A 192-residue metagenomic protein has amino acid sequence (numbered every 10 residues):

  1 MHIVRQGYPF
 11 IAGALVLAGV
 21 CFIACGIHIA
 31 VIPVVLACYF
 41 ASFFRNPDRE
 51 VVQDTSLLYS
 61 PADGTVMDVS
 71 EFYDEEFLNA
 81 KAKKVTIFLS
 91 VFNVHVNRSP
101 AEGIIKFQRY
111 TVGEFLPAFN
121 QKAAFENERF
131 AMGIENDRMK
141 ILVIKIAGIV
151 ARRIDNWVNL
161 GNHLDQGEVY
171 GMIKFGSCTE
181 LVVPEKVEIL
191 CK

Functional and structural regions predicted by a protein language model:
M1-K192: Contiguous, well-folded functional domains in the mature portion of proteins
